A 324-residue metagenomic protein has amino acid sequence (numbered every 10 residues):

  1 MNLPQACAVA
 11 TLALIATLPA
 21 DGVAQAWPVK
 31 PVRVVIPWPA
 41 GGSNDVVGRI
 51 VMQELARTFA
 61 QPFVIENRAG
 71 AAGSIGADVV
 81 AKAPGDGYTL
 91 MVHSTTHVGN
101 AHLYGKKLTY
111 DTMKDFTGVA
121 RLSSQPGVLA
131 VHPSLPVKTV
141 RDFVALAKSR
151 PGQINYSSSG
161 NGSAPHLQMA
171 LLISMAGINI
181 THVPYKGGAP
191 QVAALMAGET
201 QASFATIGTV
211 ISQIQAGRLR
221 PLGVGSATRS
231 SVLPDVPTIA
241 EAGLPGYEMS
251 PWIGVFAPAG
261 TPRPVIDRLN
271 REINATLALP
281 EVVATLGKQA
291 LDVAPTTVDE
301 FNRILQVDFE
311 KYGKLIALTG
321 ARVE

Functional and structural regions predicted by a protein language model:
M1-Q5: Positively charged n-region of N-terminal signal peptides that target proteins for export
C7-L18: Bacterial N-terminal signal peptides
V23-K114, G152-N155, N161, G177-A202 (+4 more regions): N-terminal (or domain-start) structured segment
V29-P31, S174-A176, P221, T238-E241 (+1 more regions): An extracytoplasmic/periplasmic, membrane-proximal ligand-sensing/linker region
G41, T95-T96, H132-V137, S158-S163 (+4 more regions): Short coil/turn segments
K82-Y88, H102-P190, I239, W252-T285: Hinge/capping helix and adjacent helix->loop/strand transition within the periplasmic-binding protein
D111-R121, S157, N179-P184, Q201 (+2 more regions): Short beta-strand->loop
